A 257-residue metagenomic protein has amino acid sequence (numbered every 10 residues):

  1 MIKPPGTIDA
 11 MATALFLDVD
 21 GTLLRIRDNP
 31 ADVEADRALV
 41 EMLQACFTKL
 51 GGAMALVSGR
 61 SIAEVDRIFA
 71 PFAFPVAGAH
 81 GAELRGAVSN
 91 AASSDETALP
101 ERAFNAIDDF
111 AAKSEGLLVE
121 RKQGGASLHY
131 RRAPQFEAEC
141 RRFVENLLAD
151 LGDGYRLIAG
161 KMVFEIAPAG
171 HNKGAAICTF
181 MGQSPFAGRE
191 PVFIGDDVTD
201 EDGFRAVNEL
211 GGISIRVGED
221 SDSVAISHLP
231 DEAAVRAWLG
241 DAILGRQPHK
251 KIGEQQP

Functional and structural regions predicted by a protein language model:
G6-N29, L56, I177: Asp-based phosphoryl-transfer active-site loop
A10-M11, A169, G174-P257: Mg2+-dependent phosphoryl-transfer enzymes with acidic/Ser/Thr/Gly-rich catalytic loops
L23-V33, M162-H171: Glycine-rich phosphate-binding "P-loop"
E34-K122: Active-site phosphate-binding/coordination module
R60-A79, F136-R156: Substrate-recognition/cap helix-loop segment adjacent to the acidic, metal-dependent catalytic center of Asp-based
A77-A79, R85-A106, I158-G188: Substrate-recognition "cap/lid" segment bordering the active-site pocket of phosphatases
L117-Q135, Y155-A167: Charged, glycine-interspersed solvent-exposed loop segments at helix/strand-loop junctions that cap or gate access
